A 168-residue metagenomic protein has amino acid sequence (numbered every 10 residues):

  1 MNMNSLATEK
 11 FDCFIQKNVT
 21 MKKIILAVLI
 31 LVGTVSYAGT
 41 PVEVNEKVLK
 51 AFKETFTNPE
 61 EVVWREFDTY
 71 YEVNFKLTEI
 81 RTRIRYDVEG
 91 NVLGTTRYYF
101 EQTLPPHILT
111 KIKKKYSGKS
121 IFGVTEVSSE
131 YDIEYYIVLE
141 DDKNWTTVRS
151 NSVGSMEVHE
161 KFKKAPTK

Functional and structural regions predicted by a protein language model:
M1-E43, F52: Bacterial Sec-dependent N-terminal signal peptides
G39-K168: Interaction-mediating elements
